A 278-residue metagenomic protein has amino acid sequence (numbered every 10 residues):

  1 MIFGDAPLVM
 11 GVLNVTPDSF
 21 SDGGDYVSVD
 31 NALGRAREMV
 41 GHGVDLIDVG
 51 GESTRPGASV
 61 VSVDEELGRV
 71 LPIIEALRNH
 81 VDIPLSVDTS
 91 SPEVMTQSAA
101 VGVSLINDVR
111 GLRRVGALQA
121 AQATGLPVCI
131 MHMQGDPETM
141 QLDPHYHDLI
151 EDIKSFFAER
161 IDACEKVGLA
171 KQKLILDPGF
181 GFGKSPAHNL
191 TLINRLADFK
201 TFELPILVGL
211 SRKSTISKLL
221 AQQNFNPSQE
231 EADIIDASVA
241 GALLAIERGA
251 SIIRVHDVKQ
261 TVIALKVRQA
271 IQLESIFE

Functional and structural regions predicted by a protein language model:
G4, S21-R35, T54-A76, V81-P84 (+4 more regions): Active-site-adjacent loop and "lid" segments of alpha/beta metabolic enzymes
M10, V44, P84, S104 (+1 more regions): Hydrophobic "anchor" residues on beta-strands that sit immediately upstream of conserved functional sites
G34-G50, R248: Catalytic domains of carbohydrate-active enzymes, especially glycoside hydrolases
V40-G41, D45, R160-K173: Phosphate/pyrophosphate-binding loops at sites that engage ATP/ADP/AMP, CoA/4′-phosphopantetheine, polyphosphate
